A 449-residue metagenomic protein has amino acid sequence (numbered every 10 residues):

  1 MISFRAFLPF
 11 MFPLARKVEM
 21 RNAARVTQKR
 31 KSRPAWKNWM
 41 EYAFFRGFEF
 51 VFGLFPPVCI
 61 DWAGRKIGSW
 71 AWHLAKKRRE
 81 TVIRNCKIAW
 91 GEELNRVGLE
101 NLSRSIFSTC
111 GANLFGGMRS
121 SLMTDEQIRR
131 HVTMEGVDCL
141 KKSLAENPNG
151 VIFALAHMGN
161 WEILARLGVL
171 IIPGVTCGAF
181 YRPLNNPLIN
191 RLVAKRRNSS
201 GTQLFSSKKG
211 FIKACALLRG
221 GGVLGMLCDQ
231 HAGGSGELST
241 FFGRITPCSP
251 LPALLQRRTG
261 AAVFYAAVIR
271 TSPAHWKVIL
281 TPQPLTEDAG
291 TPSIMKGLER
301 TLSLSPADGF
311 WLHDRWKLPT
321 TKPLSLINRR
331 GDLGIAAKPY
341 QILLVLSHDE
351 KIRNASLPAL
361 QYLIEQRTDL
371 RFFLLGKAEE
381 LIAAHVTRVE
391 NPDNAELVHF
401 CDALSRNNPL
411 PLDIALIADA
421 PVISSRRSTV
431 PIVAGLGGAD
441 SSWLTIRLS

Functional and structural regions predicted by a protein language model:
R5-L8: Short hydrophobic targeting helices and cationic amphipathic motifs that mediate membrane/organellar targeting
A15-L155, N160, R191-K195, G201 (+2 more regions): Membrane-anchoring hydrophobic helices of lipid-metabolizing enzymes
R21, R104, K208-H348, Q366 (+3 more regions): Non-catalytic C-terminal accessory region of glycerolipid acyltransferases and related lyso-lipid remodeling enzymes
F50, L54, L184, E350 (+1 more regions): Active-site and donor-binding regions of nucleotide-sugar-utilizing enzymes
N113, P148-K208, S235-E237, A355 (+1 more regions): Catalytic core of membrane glycerolipid acyltransferases/transacylases, capturing the structured, soluble-facing
M134-E135, Q203-K208, R388-V398: Short acidic-hydrophobic, aromatic-tinged amphipathic segments that line or gate anion-handling sites
A145-N149, G220, L404-L412: Glycine-rich phosphate-binding loop signature in dinucleotide/nucleotide-binding domains
